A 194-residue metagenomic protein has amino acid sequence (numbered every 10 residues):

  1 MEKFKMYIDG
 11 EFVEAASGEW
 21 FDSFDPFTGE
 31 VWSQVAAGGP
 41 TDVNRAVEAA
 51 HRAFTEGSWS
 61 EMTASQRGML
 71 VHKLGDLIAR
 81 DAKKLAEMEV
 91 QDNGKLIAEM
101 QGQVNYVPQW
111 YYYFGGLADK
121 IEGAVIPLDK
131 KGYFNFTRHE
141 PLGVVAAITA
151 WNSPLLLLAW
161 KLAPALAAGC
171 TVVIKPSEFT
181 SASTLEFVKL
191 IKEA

Functional and structural regions predicted by a protein language model:
M1-K3, Y7-I8, E30, F54-G57 (+7 more regions): Residue-level signal for pocket-adjacent positions within structured domains
M1-V35, M69, K73, G123-I148: Terminal low-complexity tails and localization/encapsulation signals of metabolic enzymes
F12, P40, D119, S153 (+1 more regions): Surface-exposed, flexible loop/turn segments at secondary-structure boundaries
A16, V43, A82, M100 (+2 more regions): Alpha-helix N-cap/helix-start motif
W32-I121: Glycine-rich loop-to-alpha-helix module at the N-terminal edge of alpha/beta enzyme cores
G123-A194: Rossmann-like NAD(P) dinucleotide-binding subdomain of oxidoreductase/dehydrogenase enzymes
